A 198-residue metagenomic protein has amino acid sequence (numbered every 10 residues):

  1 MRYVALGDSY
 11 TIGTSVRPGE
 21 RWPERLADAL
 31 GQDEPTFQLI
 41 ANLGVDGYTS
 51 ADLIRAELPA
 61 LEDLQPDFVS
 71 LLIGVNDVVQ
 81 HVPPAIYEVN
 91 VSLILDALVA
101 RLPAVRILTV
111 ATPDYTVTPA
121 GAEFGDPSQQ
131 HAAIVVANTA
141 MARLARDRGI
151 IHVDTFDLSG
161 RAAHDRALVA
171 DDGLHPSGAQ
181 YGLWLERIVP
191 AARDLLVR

Functional and structural regions predicted by a protein language model:
M1-D46, A56-Q65, G182: Serine-esterase "nucleophile elbow" of acetyl-processing enzymes
S9-T11, S15, D52, A167-L168 (+1 more regions): Residue-level preference for alpha-helix termini and adjacent loops
G13, T49-D52, D77-Q80: Short active-site-adjacent helix-start/loop capping segments
G19, S50, I134-A137: Conserved donor sugar-nucleotide recognition element shared by glycan-biosynthetic enzymes
R21, T49, S177: Residue-level signal for threonine
V45-S50, Q129-Q130: Short, flexible loop segments at the rims of nucleotide/cofactor-binding pockets, characterized by
R55-R198: Alpha-helical cap/lid subdomain in secreted, periplasmic, or secretory-pathway luminal O-acyl-processing enzymes
